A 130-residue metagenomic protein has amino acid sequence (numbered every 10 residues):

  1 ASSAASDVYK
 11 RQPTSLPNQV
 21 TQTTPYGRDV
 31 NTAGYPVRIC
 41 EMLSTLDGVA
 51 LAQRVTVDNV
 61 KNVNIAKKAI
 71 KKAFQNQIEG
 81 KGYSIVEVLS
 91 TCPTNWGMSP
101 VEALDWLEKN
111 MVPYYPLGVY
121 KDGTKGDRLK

Functional and structural regions predicted by a protein language model:
S2-Y9: Short, small-residue-biased leader/transition segments that mark boundaries at the very start of proteins
D7, D58-V60, T91-P93: Short, catalytically relevant binding-site loops at active-site mouths
P13-E79: Conserved thiamine diphosphate
K81-G82, E87-K130: Flexible, low-complexity linker and terminal segments
